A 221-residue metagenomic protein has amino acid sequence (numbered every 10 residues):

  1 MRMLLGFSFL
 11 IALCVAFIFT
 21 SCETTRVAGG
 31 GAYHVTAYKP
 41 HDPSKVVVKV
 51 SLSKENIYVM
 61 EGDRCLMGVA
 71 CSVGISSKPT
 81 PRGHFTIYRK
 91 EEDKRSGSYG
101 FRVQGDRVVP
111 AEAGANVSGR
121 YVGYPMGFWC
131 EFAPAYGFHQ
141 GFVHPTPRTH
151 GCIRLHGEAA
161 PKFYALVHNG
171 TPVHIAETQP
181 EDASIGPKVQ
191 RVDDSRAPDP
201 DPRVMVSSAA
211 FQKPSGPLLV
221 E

Functional and structural regions predicted by a protein language model:
M1-F9: Bacterial N-terminal signal peptides that target proteins for export
R2, C65-L66, N169: Short amphipathic alpha-helical segments with coiled-coil-like heptad repeat character
S8-T20: Bacterial N-terminal signal peptides
I11, V46, T149: Generic anion/oxyanion-binding catalytic loop in active/binding sites
A16-I18, P81, V167-N169: Short, structurally constrained coil/turn elements that cap an alpha-helix or connect an alpha-helix to the following
C22, V27, G100-E221: Exported/periplasmic cell-wall-interacting domains
C22-G105, V109, G114-Y121, G127-F128 (+3 more regions): Cell wall/extracellular polymer interaction/catalysis modules
